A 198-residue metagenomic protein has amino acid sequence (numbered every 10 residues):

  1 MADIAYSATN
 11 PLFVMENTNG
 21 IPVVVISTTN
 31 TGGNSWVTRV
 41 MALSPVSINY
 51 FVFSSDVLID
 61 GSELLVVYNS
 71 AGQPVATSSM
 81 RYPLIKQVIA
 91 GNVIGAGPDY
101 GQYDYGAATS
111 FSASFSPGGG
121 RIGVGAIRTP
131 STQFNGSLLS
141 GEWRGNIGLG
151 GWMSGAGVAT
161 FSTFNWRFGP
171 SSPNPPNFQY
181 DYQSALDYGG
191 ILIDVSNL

Functional and structural regions predicted by a protein language model:
M1-A2, M41-N135, W143, T163-L198: Extracellular receptor-binding modules and their adjoining Ser/Thr/Gly/Asp/Asn-rich linkers
M1-S35: An N-terminus-focused feature that recognizes amino-terminal "leader" regions
G20, G33, G72, G136-S137 (+1 more regions): Intrinsic-disorder/low-complexity loop/linker signature
P22-T28, S47-Y50, V124, G151: Generic structural motif
T28-R39, W152-W166: Ser/Thr- and Asn-enriched, surface-exposed coil loops between beta-strands
S140-G155: Broad, structure-driven detector of short, well-ordered beta-strand segments within folded domains
